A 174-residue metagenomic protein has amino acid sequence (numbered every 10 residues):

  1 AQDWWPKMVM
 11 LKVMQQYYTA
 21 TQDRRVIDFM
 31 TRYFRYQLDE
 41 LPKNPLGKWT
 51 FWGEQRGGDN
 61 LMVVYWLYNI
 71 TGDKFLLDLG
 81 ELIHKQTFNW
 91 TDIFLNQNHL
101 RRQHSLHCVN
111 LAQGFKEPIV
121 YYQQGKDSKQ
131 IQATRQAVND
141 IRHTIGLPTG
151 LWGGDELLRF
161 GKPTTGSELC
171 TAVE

Functional and structural regions predicted by a protein language model:
A1-E174: Glycan-recognition and catalytic cores of secretory/periplasmic carbohydrate-active enzymes
